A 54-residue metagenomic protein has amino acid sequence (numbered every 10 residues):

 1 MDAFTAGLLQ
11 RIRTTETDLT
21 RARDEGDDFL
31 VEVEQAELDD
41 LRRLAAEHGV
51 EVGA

Functional and structural regions predicted by a protein language model:
M1-A54: C-terminal-biased regions
